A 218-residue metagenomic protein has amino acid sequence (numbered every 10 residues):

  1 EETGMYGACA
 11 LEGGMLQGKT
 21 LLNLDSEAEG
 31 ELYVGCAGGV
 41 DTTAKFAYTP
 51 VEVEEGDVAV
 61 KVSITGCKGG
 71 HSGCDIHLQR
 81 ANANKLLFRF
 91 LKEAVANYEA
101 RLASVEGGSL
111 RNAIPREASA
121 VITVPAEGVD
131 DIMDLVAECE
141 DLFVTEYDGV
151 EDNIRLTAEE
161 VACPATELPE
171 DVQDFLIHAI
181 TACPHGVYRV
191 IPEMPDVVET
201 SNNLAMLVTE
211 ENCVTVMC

Functional and structural regions predicted by a protein language model:
E1-E55, A103, I191, P195 (+1 more regions): Acidic/histidine-rich catalytic neighborhood of metal-dependent amide-processing enzymes
G35, E52-D57, I76-E106, A126-S201: Acidic-enriched catalytic cores of C-N bond-cleaving enzymes acting on peptides and small amides
D57-G73: Residues forming anionic-ligand binding surfaces in small-molecule and nucleic-acid pockets of primarily soluble enzymes
I64, I122-A126, C218: Short beta-strand-to-loop capping motifs
G73, E106-P115: A structural signal for small-residue-enriched, beta-sheet-centric alpha/beta enzyme cores and oligomeric scaffold folds
A113-A118, N212-V214: A short, glycine/Asx- and small/polar-enriched loop/turn that sits immediately N-terminal to a beta-strand
E199-C218: Substrate-recognition/cap regions that form aromatic- and gly/pro-loop-enriched pockets for small-molecule ligands
